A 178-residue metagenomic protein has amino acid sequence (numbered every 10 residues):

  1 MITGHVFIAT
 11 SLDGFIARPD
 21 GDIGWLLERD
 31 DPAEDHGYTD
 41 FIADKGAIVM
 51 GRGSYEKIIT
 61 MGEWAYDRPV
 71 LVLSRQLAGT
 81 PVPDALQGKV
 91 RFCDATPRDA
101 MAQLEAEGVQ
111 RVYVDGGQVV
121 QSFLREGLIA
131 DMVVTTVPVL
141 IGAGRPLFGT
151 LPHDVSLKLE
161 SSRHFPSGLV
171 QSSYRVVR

Functional and structural regions predicted by a protein language model:
M1-R178: Enzymes that bind and transform nitrogen-containing heteroaromatic metabolites
